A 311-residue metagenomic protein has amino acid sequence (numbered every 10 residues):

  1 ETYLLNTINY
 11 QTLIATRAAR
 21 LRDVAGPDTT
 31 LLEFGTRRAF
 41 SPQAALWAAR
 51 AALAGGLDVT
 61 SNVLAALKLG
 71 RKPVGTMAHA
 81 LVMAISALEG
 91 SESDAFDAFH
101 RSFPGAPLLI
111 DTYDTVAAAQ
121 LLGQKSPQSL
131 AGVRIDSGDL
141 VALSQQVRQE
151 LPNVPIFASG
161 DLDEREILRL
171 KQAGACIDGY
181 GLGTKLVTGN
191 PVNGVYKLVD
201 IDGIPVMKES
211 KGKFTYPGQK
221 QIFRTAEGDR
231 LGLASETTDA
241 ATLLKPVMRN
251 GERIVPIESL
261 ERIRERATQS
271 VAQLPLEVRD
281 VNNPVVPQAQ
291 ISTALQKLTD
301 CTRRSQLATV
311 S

Functional and structural regions predicted by a protein language model:
E1-V154, E164-E166, I201: Buried, small/hydrophobic-residue-enriched core segments of structured protein domains
Q149-P155, L162-S311: Gly/Ser/Thr/Ala-enriched C-terminal appendages of enzymes
